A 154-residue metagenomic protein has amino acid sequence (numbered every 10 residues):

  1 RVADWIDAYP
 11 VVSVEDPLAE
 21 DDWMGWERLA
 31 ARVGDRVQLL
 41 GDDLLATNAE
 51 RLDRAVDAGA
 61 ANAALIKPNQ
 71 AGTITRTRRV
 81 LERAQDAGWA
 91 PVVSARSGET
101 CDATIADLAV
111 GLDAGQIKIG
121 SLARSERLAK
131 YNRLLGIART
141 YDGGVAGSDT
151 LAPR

Functional and structural regions predicted by a protein language model:
R1-R154: Catalytic core of soluble alpha/beta enzymes
